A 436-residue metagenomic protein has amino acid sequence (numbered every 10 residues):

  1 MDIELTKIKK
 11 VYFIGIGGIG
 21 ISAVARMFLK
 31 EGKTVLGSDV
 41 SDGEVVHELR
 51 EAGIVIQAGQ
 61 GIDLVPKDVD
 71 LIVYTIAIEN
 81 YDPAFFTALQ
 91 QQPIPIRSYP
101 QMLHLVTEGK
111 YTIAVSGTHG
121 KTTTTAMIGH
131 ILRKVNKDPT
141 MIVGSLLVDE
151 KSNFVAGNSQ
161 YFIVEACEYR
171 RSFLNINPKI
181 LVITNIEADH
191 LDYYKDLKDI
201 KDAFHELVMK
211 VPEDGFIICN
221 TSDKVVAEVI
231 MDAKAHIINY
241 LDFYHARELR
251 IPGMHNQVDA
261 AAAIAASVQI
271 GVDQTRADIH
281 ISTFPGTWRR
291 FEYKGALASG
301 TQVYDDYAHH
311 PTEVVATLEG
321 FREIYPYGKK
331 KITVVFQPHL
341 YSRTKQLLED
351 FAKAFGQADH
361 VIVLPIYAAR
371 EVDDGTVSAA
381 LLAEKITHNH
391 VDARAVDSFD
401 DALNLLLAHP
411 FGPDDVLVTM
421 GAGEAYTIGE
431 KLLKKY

Functional and structural regions predicted by a protein language model:
M1-S98, M102, P252: N-terminal leader/targeting and accessory segments in enzymes
D2-K10, G20, M27-E31, Y244-H360: Nucleotide phosphate-binding/pyrophosphate-handling subdomain across enzymes that bind or process nucleotide phosphates
I3-E4, M27-K30, R50, L64-K67 (+4 more regions): Phosphate-binding loop of NTP-binding sites
K33-V40, I217-T221, T333-F336, A358-A368: Short internal beta-strands
K67-L71, Q160, G412-D415: Short acidic/histidine-rich motifs immediately flanking catalytic phosphotransfer sites in two-component signaling
Q302, A352-P413: C-terminal helical cap/extension that packs against the catalytic core of soluble nucleotide-cofactor enzymes
A402-K434: A glycine-rich beta-strand to alpha-helix segment that forms a phosphate/ribose-binding loop at ligand/cofactor sites
